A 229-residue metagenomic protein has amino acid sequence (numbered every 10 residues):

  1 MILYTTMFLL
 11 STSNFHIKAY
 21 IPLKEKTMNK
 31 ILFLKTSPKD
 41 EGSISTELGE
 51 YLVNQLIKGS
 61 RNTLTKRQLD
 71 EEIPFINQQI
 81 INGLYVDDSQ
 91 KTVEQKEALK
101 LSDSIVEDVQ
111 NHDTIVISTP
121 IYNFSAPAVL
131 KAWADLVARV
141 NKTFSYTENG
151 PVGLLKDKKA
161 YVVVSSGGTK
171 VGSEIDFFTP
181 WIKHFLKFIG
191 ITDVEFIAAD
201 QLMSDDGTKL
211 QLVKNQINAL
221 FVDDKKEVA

Functional and structural regions predicted by a protein language model:
L3-T119, S125-D135, R139, Q216-A229: N-terminal beta1-alpha1-beta2 submodule of the flavodoxin-like/Rossmannoid cofactor-binding fold
K30, T63, K158-A160, D193: Residues at the starts of beta-strands that form the adenosine-phosphate
P38-D40, G167-K170, Q201-S204: Short histidine/acidic/glycine/proline-rich micro-motifs that form metal- and phosphate-coordinating active-site loops
R67, V163, I197: Hydrophobic residues at beta-strand termini and immediately following loops that shape nucleotide-binding pockets
H112-D113, D157-K158, I191: Short, well-ordered alpha-helix to beta-strand connector turns
V137-P151: Short, acidic/small-residue loops that bind anionic groups at enzyme active sites
N149-F188: Short, glycine-/small-residue-rich phosphate/pyrophosphate-handling segment
G172-A229: Glycine-rich phosphate/pyrophosphate-binding loop and the adjoining helix
